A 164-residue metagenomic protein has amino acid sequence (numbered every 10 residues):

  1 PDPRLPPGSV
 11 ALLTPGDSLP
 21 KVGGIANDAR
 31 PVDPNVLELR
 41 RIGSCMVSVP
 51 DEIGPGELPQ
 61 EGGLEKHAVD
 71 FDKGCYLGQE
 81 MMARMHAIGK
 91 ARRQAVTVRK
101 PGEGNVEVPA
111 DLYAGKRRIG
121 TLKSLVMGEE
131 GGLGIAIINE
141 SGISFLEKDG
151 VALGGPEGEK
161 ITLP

Functional and structural regions predicted by a protein language model:
P1-V47: Acidic, low-complexity central loop/insert segments
D2-P6, G74-C75, G104: Solvent-exposed alpha-helices and their adjacent loops that cap or buttress functional pockets in soluble metabolic
P31-V32, A68-D72: Short, surface-exposed loop/turn motifs that are enriched in glycine and acidic residues and include a nearby proline
R40, E57, G62-V69, L77-Q79 (+1 more regions): Glycine-rich, small/acidic residue-mixed loop/short-helix segments
P50: Active-/binding-site microenvironments in catalytic and ligand-binding cores
